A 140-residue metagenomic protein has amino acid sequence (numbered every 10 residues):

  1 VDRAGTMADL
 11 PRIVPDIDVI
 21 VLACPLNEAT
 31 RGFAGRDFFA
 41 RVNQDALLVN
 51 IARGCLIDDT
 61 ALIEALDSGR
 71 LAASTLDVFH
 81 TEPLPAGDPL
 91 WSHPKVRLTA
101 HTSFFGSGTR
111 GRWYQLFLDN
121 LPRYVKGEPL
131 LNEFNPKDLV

Functional and structural regions predicted by a protein language model:
V1-P89: Rossmann-like adenosine-cofactor binding region
E82-V140: C-terminal helix-to-coil terminal segments
